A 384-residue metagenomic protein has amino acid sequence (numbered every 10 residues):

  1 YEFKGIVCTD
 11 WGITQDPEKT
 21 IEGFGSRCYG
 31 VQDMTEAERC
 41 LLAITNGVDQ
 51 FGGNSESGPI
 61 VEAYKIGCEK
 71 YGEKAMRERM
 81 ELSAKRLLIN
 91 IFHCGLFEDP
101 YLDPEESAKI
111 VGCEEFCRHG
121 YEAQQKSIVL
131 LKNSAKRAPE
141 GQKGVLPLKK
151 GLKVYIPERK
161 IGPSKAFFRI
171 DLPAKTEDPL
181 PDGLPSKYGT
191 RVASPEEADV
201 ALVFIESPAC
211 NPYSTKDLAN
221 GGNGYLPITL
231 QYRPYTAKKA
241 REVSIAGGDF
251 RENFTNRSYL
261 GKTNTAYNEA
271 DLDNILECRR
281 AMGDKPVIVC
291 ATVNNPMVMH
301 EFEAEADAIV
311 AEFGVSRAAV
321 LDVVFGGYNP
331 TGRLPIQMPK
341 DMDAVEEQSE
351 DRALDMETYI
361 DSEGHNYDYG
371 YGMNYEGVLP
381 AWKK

Functional and structural regions predicted by a protein language model:
E2, C8-E18, D33, P59-K74 (+3 more regions): C-terminal non-catalytic regions of proteins with extracellular/luminal or membrane-system context
F3-T20, F24, E38, L42 (+1 more regions): Short acidic/histidine-rich active-site segments
G23-M34: Active-site mouth loops of central-metabolism enzymes
C40-L41, R79-L88, L321, M338: Short, well-structured alpha-helical segments that form the helix of a local strand-helix-strand
G47, N54, G58-E98: Long, well-ordered, tryptophan-enriched scaffold segments
E81, K85, E114-Y121: An alpha-helix initiation/capping motif
G95-E105, V203-E206: Flexible hinge/switch segments at interdomain interfaces of large molecular machines
D103-F116: Histidine-centered catalytic/metal-binding microenvironments
